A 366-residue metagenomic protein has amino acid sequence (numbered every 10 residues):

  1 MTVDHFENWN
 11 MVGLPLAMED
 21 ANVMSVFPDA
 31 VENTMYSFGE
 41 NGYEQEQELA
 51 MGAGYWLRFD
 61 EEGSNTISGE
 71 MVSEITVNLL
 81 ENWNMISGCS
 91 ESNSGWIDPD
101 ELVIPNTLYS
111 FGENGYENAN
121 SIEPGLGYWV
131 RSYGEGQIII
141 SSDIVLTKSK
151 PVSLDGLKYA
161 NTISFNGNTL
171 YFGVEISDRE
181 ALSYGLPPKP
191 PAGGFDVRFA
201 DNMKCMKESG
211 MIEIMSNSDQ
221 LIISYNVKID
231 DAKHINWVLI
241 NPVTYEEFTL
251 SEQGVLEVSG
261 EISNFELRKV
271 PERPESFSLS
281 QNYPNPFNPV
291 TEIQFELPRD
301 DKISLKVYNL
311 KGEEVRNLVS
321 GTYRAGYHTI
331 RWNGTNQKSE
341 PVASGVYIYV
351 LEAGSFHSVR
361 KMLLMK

Functional and structural regions predicted by a protein language model:
M1-N236, N241-T244: N-terminal exported-region signature
N8, G52-A53, N82, E261 (+2 more regions): A glycine-anchored, Pro-Gly-centered beta-turn/N-cap motif
N8, Y55, N82, Y128 (+6 more regions): Terminal processing/anchoring signals of secreted or surface-associated proteins and related intramolecular
R58-D60, Y133, T335, V350-F356: Beta-strand-rich extracellular modules
G127, P242-P274: Short, compositionally biased serine/threonine- and acidic-rich segments at solvent-exposed termini, linkers, or domain
G254-L256, G326-I330: Short strand-edge motifs at loop-to-beta-strand transitions and within beta-strands of extracellular beta-rich domains
R268-Y283, F287-N309, N317-S320, T329-W332 (+1 more regions): Glycine-centered coil/turn sites that cap beta-strands in beta-rich domains
R331, E340-K366: C-terminal tail/sorting-segment detector
